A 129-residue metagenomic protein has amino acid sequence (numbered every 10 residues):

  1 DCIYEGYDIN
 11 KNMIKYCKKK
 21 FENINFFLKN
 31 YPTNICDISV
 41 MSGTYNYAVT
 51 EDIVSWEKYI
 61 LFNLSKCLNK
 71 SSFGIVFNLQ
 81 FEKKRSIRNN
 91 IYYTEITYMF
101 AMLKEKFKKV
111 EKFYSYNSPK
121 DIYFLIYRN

Functional and structural regions predicted by a protein language model:
D1-P32: Class I SAM-dependent methyltransferase SAM/SAH-binding core
F21-F27, I38-S39, N90-I91, F107: Active-site regions of enzymes building and remodeling cell-envelope glycoconjugates
F26-N34, F62-N69: Short amphipathic alpha-helices and their capping/turn segments at secondary-structure boundaries
D37-E57: A short SAM/SAH-binding and catalytic strip from SAM-dependent methyltransferases
N46, Q80-K84: Short "lid" loop at the C-terminus of a central beta-strand within the Rossmann-like core of SAM-dependent
V54-N63, Y92-I96: Charged helix-capping and loop-helix junction motifs
L64, K70-F81: Conserved beta-strand signature within the Rossmann-like core of class I S-adenosyl-L-methionine
S86-N129: Class I S-adenosyl-L-methionine
